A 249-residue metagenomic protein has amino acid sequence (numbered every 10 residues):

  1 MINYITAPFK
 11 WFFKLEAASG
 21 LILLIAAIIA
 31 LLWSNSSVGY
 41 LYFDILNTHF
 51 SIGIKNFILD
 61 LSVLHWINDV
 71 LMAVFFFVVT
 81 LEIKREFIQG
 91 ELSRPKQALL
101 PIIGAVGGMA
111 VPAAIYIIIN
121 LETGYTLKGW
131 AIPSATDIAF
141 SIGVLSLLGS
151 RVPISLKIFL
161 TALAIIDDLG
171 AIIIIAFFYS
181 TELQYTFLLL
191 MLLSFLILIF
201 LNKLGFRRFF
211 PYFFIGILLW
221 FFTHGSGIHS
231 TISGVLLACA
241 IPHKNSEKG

Functional and structural regions predicted by a protein language model:
M1-L15, N35, R208-L218, F222 (+1 more regions): Predominantly late transmembrane helices and immediately cytosolic-facing juxtamembrane segments
T6-K10, F77-S93, I142-P153, L196-R207 (+1 more regions): C-terminal ends of transmembrane helices
I22-S34, F75-L81, V111-A113, S194-F200 (+2 more regions): Hydrophobic core segments of alpha-helical transmembrane domains in multi-pass membrane transport and ion-translocation
W33-I45, I58-I67, V78-R94, A110-A131: Transmembrane alpha-helix boundary signature
H65-F76, G124-A139, S180-L193, T231-S233: Structural signature of hydrophobic alpha-helical transmembrane segments
E86-A113, Q184-L193: Entry/N-cap segments of selected transmembrane alpha helices and their immediately preceding amphipathic helices
R94-I103, T123-A135, V152-A162: The feature identifies polytopic integral membrane transport proteins across all domains of life
V111-P112, P133-F159, D167-I173: Short helical (or helix-break) motifs at transmembrane helix termini and adjacent helical loops in multi-pass membrane
